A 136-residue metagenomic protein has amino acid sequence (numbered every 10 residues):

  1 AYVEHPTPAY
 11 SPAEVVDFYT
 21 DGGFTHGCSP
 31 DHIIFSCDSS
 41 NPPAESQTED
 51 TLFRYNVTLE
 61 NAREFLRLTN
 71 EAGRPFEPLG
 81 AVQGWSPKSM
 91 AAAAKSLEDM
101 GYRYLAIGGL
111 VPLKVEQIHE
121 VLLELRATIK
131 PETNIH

Functional and structural regions predicted by a protein language model:
A1-N70: Non-catalytic, usually N-terminal nucleic-acid engagement modules in DNA/RNA processing proteins
E4, F76-E77: Extended, compositionally biased low-complexity polar/Lys-Gly-rich tracts and adjacent boundary/linker regions are
Y19, A62-A72, L97, L122-I129: Hydrophobic, Leu/Ile/Phe/Ala-enriched alpha-helical segments that form helix-helix packing faces
Y19, D31-H32, E64, P75-F76 (+2 more regions): Residue-level signal for functionally critical sites in structured catalytic/ligand-binding pockets
E77-H136: Glycine-rich phosphate/ribose-binding loops and adjacent secondary-structure elements that form binding surfaces
